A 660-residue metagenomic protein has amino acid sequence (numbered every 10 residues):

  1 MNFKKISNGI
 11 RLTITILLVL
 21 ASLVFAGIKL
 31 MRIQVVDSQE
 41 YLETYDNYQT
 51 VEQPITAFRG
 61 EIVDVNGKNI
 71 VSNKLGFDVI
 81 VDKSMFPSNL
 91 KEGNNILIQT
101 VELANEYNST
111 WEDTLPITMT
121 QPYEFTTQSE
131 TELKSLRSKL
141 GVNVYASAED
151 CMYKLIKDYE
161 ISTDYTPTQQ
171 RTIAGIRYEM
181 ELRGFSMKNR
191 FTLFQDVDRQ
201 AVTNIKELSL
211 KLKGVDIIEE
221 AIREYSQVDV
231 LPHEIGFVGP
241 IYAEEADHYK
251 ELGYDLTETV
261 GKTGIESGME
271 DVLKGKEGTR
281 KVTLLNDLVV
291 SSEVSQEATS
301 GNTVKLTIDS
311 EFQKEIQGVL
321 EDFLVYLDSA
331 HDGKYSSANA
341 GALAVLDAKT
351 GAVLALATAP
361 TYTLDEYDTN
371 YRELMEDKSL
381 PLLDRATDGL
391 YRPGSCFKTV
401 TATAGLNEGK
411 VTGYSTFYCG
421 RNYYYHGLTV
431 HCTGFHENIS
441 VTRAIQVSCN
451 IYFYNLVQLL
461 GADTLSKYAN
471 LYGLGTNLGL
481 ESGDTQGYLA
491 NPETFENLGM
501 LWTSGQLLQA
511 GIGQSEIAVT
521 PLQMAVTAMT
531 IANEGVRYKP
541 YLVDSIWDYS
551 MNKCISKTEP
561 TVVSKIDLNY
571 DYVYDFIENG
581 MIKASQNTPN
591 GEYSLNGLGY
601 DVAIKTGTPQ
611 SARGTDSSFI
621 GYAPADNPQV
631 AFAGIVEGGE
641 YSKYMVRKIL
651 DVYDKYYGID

Functional and structural regions predicted by a protein language model:
M1-D271, E277-E297, A330-Y335, N339-A342 (+1 more regions): Membrane-proximal periplasmic segments of bacterial cell-envelope enzymes, especially penicillin-binding proteins
Q34, K83, A104, S209 (+5 more regions): Conserved NTP-handling cores and scaffolds of large molecular machines
V71-S72, F77, T283-E297, I308 (+4 more regions): Beta-lactam-recognizing serine transpeptidase/beta-lactamase-like catalytic domain environment
E92, N569, E637-M645: Short alpha-helix boundary/capping segments
N94-I98, E102, T203-E207, P232-G236 (+17 more regions): Solvent-exposed, polar/charged alpha-helical surfaces in well-ordered, non-transmembrane soluble domains, broadly
G239, A246, E270, K274-E277 (+5 more regions): Amphipathic, well-packed alpha-helical segments that form the structural scaffold of globular domains
Y326-K334, Y657-D660: Surface-exposed helix-capping loop/turn segments at secondary-structure junctions
